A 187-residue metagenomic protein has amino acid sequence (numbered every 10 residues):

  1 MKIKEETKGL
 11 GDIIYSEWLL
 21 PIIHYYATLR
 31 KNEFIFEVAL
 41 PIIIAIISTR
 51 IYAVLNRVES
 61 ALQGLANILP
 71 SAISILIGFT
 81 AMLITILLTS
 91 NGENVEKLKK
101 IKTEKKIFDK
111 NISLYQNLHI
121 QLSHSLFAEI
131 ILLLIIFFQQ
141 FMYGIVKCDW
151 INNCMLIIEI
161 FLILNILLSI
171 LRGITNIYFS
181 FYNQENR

Functional and structural regions predicted by a protein language model:
M1-L40, I44-I46: N-terminal juxtamembrane cytosolic/stromal segments of multi-pass membrane proteins
G9-Y25, A66-I77, K100-L114: Hydrophobic alpha-helical transmembrane segments
K31-S74, M155: Long, highly hydrophobic alpha-helical transmembrane signal-anchor segments
N32-E33, E37-P41, K100-R187: Alpha-helical transmembrane segments of integral membrane proteins
I44-S60, S90, L134-V146: Juxtamembrane "helix exit" motif at the C-terminal ends of alpha-helical transmembrane segments in multi-pass membrane
E59, T85-K106: Membrane-helix interface/capping segments
S71-G92: Hydrophobic alpha-helical membrane-embedded segments
L83, S90, N94, G173-F181: Membrane-spanning helices that line or support transport/gating and their immediate boundary helices in channels
